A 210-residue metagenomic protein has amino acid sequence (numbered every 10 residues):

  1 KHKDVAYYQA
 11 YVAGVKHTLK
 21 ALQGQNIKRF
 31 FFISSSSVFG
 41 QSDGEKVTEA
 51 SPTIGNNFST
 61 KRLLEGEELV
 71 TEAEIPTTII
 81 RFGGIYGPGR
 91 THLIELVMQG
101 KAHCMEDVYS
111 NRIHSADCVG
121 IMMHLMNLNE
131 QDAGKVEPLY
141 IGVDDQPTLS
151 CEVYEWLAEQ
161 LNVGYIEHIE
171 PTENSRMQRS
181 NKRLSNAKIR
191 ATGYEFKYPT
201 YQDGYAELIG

Functional and structural regions predicted by a protein language model:
K1-H17, A21: NAD(P)H-binding glycine-rich loop region in Rossmannoid oxidoreductase-like domains and their noncatalytic homologs
K16-N56: Conserved Rossmann-fold NAD(P)-dependent oxidoreductase catalytic core, especially the SDR/UDP-sugar
V38, I85-G87: Conserved sequence/active-site signature of Rossmann-fold short-chain dehydrogenase/reductase
D43-I79: Catalytic helix-loop patch of NAD(P)-dependent Rossmann-fold dehydrogenases
R81, H92-E95, C104-M126: Substrate-positioning beta->alpha
I94-M105, V163-H168: A short C-terminal helix-loop "cap" of Rossmann-like NAD(P)-dependent dehydrogenase/epimerase domains
I121, L128-N174, S180: Mid/C-terminal beta-alpha module of Rossmann-like enzyme folds, strongest in SDR-family dehydrogenases/epimerases
M177-G210: C-terminal amphipathic/interface module of NAD(P)-dependent oxidoreductases and related NAD-binding regulators
